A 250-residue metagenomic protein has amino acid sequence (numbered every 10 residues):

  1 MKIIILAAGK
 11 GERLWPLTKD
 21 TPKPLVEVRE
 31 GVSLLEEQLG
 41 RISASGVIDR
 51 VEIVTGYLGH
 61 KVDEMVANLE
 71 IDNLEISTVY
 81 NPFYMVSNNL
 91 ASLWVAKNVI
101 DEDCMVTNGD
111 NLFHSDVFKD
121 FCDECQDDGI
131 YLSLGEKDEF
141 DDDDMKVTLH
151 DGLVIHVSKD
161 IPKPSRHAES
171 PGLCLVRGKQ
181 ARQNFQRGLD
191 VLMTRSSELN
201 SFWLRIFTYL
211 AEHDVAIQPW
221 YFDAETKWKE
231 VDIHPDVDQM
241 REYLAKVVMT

Functional and structural regions predicted by a protein language model:
M1-I3, E169-T250: Conserved alpha/beta core of the MobA/IspD/sugar-nucleotide pyrophosphorylase nucleotidyltransferase superfamily
M1-K19: N-terminal nucleotide-binding beta1-loop-alpha1 segment
K2-I5, V32-D103, R195: Conserved N-terminal catalytic core of the sugar/cofactor nucleotidyltransferase
R13, K61-E64, D116, N184 (+2 more regions): Phosphate- and divalent-cation-binding pockets in alpha/beta enzyme and binding domains that engage nucleotide-derived
D20-E37: Short catalytic helix/loop segments, enriched in acidic residues and glycine and frequently bearing histidine
P24, E75-S77, L153, A216-Q218: Conserved beta-strand segments of alpha/beta enzyme cores
E102-L112: Short beta-strand-to-loop acidic/aromatic patch adjacent to the donor-nucleotide binding site
H114-M193: Conserved core of the sugar-phosphate nucleotidyltransferase
